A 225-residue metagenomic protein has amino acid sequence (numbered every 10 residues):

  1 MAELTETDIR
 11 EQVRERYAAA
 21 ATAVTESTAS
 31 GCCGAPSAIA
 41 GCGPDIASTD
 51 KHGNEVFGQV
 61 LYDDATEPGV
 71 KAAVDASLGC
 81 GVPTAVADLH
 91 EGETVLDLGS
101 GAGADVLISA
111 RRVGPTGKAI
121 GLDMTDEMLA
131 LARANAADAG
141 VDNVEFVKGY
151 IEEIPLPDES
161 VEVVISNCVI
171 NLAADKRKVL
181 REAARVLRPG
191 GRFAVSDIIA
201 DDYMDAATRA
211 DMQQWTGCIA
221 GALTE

Functional and structural regions predicted by a protein language model:
A2-G58: N-terminal auxiliary segments of SAM/dcSAM-dependent transferases
S37-T94, D105-R112, L131: Conserved alpha-helix/loop element of class I SAM-dependent methyltransferases that forms part of the SAM/SAH-binding
C80, H90-E153, K178: Class I SAM-dependent methyltransferase SAM/SAH-binding core
V95, V164-I165: Hydrophobic beta-strand segment of the Class I
E153-D158, A174: Short conserved loop adjoining the S-adenosyl-L-methionine
R177-R192: A short glycine-rich, Lys/Arg-flanked "PGG" loop and its adjoining helix->strand segment in the class I
I199-I219: Short, glycine-/aromatic-enriched active-site segment of Class I SAM-dependent methyltransferases
I219-E225: Short alpha-helix
